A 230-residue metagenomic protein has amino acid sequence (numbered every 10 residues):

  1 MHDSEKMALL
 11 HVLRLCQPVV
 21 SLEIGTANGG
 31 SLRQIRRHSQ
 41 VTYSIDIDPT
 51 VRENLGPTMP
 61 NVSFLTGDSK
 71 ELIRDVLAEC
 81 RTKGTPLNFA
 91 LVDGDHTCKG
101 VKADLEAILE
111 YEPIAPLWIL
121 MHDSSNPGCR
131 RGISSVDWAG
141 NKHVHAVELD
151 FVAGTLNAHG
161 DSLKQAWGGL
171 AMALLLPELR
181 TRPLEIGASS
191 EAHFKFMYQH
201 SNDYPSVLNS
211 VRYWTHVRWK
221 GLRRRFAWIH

Functional and structural regions predicted by a protein language model:
M1-F89, D95-H230: A short alpha-helical cap/connector motif
